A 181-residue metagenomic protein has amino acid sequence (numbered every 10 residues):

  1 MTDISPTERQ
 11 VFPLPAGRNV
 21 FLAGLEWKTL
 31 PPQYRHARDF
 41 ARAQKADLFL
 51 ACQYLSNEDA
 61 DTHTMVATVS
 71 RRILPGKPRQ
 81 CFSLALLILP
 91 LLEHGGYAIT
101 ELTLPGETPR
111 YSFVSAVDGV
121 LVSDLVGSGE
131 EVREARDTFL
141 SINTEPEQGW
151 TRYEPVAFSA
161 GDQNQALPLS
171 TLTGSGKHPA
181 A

Functional and structural regions predicted by a protein language model:
M1-A181: Hydrophobic/aromatic-enriched cytosolic interaction surfaces used to assemble or bind macromolecules
